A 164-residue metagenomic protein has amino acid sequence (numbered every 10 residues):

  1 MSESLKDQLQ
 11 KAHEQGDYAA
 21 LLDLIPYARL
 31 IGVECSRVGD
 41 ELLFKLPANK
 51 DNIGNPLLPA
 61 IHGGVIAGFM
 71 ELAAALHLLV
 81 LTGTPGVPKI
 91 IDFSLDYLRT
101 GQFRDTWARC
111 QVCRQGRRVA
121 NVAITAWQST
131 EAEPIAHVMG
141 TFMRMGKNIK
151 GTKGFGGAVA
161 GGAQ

Functional and structural regions predicted by a protein language model:
M1-S36: N-terminal leader/capping segments at the start of a protein or of a new domain
E3-Q10, G101-F103, W107, C113-Q164: HotDog/MaoC-like acyl-thioester-processing domains
I31, D40-L42, V87-F93, R104 (+2 more regions): A generic structural signal for short beta-strands and their flanking turns/coil linkers
I31-A60: Catalytic strand-loop segment that frames the active site of acyl-thioester-processing enzymes
L46-A48, Y97, R144: Hydrophobic residues in beta-strands and at strand termini
L58-E71: Compact, glycine-rich, soluble single-domain proteins
A75-W107, V112: Hydrophobic beta-strand-centered segment that forms part of the acyl-chain substrate-binding groove
